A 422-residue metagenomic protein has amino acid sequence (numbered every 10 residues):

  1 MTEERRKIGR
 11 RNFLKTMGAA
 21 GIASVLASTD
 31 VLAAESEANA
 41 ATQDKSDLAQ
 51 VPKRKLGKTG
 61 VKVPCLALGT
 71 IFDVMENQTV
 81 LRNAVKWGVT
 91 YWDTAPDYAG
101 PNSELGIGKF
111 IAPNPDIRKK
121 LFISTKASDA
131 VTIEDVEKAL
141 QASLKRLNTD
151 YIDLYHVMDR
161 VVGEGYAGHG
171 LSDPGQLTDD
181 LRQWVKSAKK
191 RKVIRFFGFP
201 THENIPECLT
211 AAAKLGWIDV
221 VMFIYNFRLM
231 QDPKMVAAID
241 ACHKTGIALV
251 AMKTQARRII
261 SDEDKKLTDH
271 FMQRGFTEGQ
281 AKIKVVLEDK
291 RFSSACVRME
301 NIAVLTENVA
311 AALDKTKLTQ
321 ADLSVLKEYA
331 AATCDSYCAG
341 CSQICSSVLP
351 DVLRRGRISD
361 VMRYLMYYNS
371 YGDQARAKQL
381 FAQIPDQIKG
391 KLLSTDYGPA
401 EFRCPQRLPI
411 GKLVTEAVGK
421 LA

Functional and structural regions predicted by a protein language model:
M1-I8: N-terminal secretory signal peptides
I8-A27: N-terminal export leaders
S28-L66: C-terminal segment of N-terminal export signals and the immediately downstream linker at the start of the mature
L56, L68, W92, I107 (+7 more regions): Conserved, mostly hydrophobic/aromatic
T94-I111, G165: Glycine-rich, proline-tolerant flexible connector loops at the mouths of alpha/beta enzymes
G108-S124: Alpha-helix-loop-beta-strand connector modules within alpha/beta enzyme cores
V131-A251, R274, E288: Glycine/proline-rich, positively charged, aromatic-decorated active-site loop/lid region on the catalytic face
V236-A422: Structured C-terminal cap/extension of enzyme domains
